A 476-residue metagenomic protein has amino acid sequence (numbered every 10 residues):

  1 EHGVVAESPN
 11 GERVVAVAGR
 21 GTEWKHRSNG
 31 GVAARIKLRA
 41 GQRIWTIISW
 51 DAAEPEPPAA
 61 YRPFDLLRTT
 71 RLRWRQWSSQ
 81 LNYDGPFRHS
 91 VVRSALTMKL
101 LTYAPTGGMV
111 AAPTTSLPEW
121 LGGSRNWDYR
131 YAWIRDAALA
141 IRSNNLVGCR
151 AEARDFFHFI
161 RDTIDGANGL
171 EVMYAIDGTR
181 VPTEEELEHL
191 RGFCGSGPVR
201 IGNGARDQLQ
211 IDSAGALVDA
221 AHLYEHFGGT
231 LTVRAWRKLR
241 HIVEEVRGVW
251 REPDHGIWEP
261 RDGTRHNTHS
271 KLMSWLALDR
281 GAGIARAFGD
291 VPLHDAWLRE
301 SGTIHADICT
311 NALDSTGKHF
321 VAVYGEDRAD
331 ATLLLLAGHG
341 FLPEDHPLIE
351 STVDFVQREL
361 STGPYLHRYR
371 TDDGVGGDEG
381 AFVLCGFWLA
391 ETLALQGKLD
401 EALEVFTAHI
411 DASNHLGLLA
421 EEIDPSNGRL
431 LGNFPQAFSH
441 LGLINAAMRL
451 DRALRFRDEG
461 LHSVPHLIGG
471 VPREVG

Functional and structural regions predicted by a protein language model:
E1-G476: Acidic, mature catalytic/reactive cores of soluble proteins
